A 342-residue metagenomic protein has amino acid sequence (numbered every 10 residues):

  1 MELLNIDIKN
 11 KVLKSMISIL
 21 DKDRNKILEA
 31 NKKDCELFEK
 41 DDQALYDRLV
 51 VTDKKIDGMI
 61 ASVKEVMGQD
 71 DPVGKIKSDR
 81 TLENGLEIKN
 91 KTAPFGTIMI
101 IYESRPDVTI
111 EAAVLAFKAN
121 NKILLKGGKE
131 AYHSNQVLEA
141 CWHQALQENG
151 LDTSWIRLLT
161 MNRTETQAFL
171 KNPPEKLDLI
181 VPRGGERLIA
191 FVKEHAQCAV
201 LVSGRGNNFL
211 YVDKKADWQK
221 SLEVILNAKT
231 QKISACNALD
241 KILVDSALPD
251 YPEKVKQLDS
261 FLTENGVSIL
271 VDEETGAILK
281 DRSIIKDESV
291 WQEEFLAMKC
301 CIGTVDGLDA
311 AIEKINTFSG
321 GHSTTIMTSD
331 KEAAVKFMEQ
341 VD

Functional and structural regions predicted by a protein language model:
M1-I88, L115: N-terminal Rossmann-like NAD(P)+-binding subdomain of aldehyde/semialdehyde dehydrogenases
I6, D287-D342: Conserved C-terminal structural/oligomerization subdomain of aldehyde/semialdehyde dehydrogenase
I8, V12, M16-I19, D23 (+17 more regions): General structural feature for long, well-ordered alpha-helical segments within catalytic domains of soluble enzymes
D21, S104-A119, C141, E148 (+1 more regions): ALDH superfamily catalytic-core signature
L28, K75, A235, S323-K331: A short, aromatic/hydrophobic, helix- or strand-capping loop or linear motif that either lines the entrance/gate
Q43, A93-P94, P173-P174, S203-R205 (+3 more regions): Short glycine-enriched loop/turn motifs at secondary-structure junctions
G68, K77-K215, Q219: Rossmann-like NAD(P) dinucleotide-binding subdomain of oxidoreductase/dehydrogenase enzymes
